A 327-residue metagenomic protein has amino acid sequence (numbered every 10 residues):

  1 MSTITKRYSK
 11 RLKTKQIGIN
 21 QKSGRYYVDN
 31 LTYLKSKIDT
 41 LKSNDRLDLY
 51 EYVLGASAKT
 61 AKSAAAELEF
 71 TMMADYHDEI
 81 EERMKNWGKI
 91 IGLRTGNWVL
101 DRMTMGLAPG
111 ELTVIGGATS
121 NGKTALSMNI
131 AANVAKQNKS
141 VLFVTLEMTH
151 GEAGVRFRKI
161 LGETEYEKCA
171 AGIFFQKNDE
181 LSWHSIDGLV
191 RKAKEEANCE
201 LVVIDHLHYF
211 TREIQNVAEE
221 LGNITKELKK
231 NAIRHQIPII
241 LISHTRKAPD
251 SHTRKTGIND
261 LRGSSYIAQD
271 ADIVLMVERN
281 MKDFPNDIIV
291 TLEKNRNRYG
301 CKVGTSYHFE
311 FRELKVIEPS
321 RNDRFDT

Functional and structural regions predicted by a protein language model:
M1-P109, N231-R234, K247, G300-K302 (+1 more regions): Core recognition of P-loop NTPase motor domains used across DNA-transaction enzymes
I4-N20, Y26-V28, D187-C199, K230-H235 (+1 more regions): C-terminal regions of RecA-like/P-loop NTPase motor modules
K6, K10-Y52, H77-E81, T95 (+5 more regions): Conserved inter-motif catalytic segment of the P-loop NTP-binding fold
G55, S63-Y166: The Walker A/P-loop phosphate-binding site
S140, Q236-P238: Proline-centered loop/turn at the N-terminus of a beta-strand
V203, P238-H244: Structural recognition of the conserved hydrophobic beta-strand(s) that form the central parallel beta-sheet of P-loop
H208, K229, R246: Catalytic acidic motif of RecA-like/P-loop NTPases
A218-E227, G257-L261: Charged helix-capping and loop-helix junction motifs
